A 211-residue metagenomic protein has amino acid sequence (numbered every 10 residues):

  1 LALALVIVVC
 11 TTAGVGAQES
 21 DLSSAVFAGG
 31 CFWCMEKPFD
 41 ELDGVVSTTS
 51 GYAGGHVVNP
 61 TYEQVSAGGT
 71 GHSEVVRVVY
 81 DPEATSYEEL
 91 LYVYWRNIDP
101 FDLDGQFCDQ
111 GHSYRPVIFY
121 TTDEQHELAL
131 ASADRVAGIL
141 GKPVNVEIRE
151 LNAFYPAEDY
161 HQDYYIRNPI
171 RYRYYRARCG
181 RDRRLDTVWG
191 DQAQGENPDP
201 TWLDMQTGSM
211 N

Functional and structural regions predicted by a protein language model:
L1-T12: Bacterial N-terminal signal peptides
G14-N211: Flexible coil/turn and secondary-structure edge motifs
